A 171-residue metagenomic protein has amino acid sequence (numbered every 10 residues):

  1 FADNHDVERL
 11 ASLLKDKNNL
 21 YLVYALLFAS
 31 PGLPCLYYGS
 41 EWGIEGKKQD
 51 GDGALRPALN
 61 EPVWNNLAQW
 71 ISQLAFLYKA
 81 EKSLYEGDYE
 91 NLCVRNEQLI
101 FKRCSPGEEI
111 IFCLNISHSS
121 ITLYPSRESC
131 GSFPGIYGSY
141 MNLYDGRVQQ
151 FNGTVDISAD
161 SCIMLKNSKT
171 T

Functional and structural regions predicted by a protein language model:
F1-L14: Active-site clefts of carbohydrate-active enzymes
K15-Y21, P31-L36, S40-T171: Carbohydrate-interacting/catalytic domains
